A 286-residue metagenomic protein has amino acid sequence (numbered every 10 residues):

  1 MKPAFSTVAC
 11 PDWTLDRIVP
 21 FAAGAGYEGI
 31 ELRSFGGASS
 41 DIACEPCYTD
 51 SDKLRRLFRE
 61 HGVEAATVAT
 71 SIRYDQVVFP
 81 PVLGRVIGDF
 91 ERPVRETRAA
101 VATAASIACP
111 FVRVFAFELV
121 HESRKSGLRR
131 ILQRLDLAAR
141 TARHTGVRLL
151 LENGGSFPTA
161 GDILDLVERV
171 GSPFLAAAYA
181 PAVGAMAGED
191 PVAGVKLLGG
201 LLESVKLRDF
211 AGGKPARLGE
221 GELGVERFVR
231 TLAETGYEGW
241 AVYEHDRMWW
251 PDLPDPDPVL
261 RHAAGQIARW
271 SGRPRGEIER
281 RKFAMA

Functional and structural regions predicted by a protein language model:
M1-A4, P11-E28, D52, R56-G62 (+5 more regions): Histidine-acidic metal/acid-base catalytic patches
A9-P11, S34-G36, S71-Y74, A116-V120 (+4 more regions): Active-site-proximal loop/turn and secondary-structure-junction residues that shape catalytic pockets, frequently
R17, E60, T70, Y74-A177 (+2 more regions): Active-site acidic/histidine proton-transfer and metal-coordination neighborhood in alpha/beta enzyme cores
A25, I30-S39, T67-Q76: Short, conserved active-site loops that position catalytic residues or coordinate cofactors/metal ions across diverse
E31, T67-A69, R113, L150 (+2 more regions): Conserved beta-strand positions in the central sheet of alpha/beta enzyme cores
R33-R59, A116-S123: Glycine-rich, proline-tolerant flexible connector loops at the mouths of alpha/beta enzymes
G37-I42, D75-P81, E118-R124, A185-G188 (+2 more regions): A short acidic, helix-capping loop that chelates divalent metal ions and anchors anionic groups
C44-S51, L83-V94, H121-L128, P191 (+2 more regions): Flexible, glycine- and charge-enriched loops at secondary-structure boundaries
